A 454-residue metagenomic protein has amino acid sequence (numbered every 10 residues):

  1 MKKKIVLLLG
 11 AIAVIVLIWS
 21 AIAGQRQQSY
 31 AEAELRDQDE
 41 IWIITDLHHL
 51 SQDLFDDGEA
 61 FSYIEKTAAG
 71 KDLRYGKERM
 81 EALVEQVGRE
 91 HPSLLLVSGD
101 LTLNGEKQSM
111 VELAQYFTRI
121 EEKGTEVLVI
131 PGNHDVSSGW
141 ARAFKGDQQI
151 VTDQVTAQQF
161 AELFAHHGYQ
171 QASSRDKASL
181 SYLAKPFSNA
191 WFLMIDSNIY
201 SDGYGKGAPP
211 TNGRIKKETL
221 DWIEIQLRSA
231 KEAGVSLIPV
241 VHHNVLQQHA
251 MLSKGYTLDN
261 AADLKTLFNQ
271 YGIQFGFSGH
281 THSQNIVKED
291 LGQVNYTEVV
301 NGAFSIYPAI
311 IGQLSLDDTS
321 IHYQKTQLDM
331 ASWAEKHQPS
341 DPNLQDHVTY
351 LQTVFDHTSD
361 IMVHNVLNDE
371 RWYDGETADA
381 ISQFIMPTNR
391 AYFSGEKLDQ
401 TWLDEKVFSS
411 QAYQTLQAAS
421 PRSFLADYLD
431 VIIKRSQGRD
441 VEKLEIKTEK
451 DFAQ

Functional and structural regions predicted by a protein language model:
M1-R36, H337-Q454: Non-catalytic terminal accessory segments
G24-M110: N-terminal active-site segment of His-dependent metallophosphoesterases
Y30-L35, E112-D221, G292-T297, Q313 (+1 more regions): Extended active-site neighborhood of metal-dependent phosphoesterases/phosphodiesterases
Q38-S51, N189-G203, V240, T297-G302 (+1 more regions): Active-site-proximal beta-strand elements of phosphoester/diester hydrolases
D46, L95, D100, L113 (+6 more regions): Divalent metal-coordination and catalytic microenvironments
L47-R79, G105, R142-G146, S201-I215 (+2 more regions): Acidic/histidine-rich helix-loop elements that form or flank divalent-metal/phosphate-binding sites at the catalytic
L50-D53, L103-G105, N133-A141, Y200-G203 (+3 more regions): Active-site environment of divalent metal-dependent phosphoester hydrolases
H91-L94, E126, W191-M194, K206-T297 (+3 more regions): His/acidic metal-ligating clusters that form di-metal
